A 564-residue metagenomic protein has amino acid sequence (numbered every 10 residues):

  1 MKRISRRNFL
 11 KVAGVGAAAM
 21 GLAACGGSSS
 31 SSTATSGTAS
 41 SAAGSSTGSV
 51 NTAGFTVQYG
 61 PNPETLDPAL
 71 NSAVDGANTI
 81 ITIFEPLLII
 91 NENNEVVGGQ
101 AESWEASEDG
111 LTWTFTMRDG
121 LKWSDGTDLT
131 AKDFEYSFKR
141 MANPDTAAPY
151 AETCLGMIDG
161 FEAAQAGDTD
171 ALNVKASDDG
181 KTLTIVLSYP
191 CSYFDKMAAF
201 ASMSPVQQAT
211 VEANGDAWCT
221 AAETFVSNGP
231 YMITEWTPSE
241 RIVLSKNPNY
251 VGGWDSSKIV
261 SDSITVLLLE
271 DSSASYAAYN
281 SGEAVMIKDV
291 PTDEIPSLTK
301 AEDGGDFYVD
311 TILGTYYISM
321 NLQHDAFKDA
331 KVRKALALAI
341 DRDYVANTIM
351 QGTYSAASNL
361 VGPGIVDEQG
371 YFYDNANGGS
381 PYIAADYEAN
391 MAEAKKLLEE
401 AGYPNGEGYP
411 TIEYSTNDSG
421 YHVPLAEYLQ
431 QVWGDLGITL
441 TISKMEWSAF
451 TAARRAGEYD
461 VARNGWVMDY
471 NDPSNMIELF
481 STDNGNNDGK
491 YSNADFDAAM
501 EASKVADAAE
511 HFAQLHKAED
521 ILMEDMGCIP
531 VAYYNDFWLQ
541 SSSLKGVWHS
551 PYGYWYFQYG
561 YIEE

Functional and structural regions predicted by a protein language model:
L10, V174, P381-I383, Y387-E388 (+3 more regions): Extracytoplasmic/peripheral linker and loop segments enriched in polar/acidic and small residues with frequent Thr/Pro
Q58-E108, V226: N-terminal lobe/hinge region of extracytoplasmic solute-binding protein
N91, E95, T169, P190-S256 (+2 more regions): Gly/Pro-rich hinge or "lid" segments in bacterial periplasmic/extracellular proteins
T116, E135, P149-A209, E235: Surface-exposed binding/hinge segments that line and control ligand-binding clefts or catalytic entry sites
D216, N249-S297, T439: Ligand-site clamp/hinge motif
P238, Y387-M391, K395-M468, D536: Ligand/substrate-recognition segments at binding pockets and active sites
S355-E400, S419-H422: Structural transition elements
W538-E564: Long beta-strand-rich cores associated with HINT superfamily self-processing modules
